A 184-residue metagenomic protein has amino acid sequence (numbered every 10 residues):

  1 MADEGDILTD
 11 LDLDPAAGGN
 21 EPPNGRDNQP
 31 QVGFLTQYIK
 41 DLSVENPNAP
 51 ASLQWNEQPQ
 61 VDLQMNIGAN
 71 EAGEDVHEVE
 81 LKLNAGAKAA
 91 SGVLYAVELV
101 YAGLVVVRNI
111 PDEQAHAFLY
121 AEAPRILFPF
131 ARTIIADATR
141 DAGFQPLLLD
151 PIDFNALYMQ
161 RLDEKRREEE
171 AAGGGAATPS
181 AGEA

Functional and structural regions predicted by a protein language model:
A2-I126, R132-A184: N-terminal intrinsically disordered, cationic/polar leader segments that include organellar targeting peptides
